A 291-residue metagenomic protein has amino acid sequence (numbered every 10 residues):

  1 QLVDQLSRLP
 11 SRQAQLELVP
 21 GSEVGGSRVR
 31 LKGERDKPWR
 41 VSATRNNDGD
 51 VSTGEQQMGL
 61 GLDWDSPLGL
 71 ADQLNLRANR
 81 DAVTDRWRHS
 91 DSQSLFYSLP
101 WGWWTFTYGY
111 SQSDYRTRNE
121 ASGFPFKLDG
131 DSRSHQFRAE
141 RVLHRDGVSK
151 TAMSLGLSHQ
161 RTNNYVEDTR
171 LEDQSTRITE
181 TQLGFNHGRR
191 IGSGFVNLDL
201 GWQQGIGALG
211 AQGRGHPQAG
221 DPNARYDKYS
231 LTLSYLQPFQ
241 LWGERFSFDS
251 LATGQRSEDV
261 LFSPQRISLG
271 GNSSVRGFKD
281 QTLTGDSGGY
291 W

Functional and structural regions predicted by a protein language model:
Q1-G49, A82-S92, L251-T253: Periplasmic polypeptide-binding modules associated with outer-membrane biogenesis and secretion
D4, V29, L60, L95 (+6 more regions): Membrane-embedded beta-strands of outer-membrane beta-barrel proteins, especially the hydrophobic/small aromatic
L18, A43-N47, L74-R80, L95 (+4 more regions): Transmembrane beta-barrel strands of outer-membrane/channel proteins
G25, G54-M58, H89-Q93, D131-H135 (+3 more regions): Residues that define the transmembrane beta-barrel architecture of outer-membrane proteins
K37, P67-Q73, G102-T105, H144-T151 (+3 more regions): Short loop/turn motifs that connect adjacent beta-strands in outer-membrane beta-barrel proteins
D48-S52, N79-D85, S113-S122, Q160-E167 (+3 more regions): Sequence/structural signature of outer-membrane beta-barrel proteins
N75, D85-N186: Transmembrane beta-barrel wall of Gram-negative outer-membrane proteins
N163-W291: C-terminal outer-membrane beta-barrel translocator/porin domains of Gram-negative envelope proteins and their
